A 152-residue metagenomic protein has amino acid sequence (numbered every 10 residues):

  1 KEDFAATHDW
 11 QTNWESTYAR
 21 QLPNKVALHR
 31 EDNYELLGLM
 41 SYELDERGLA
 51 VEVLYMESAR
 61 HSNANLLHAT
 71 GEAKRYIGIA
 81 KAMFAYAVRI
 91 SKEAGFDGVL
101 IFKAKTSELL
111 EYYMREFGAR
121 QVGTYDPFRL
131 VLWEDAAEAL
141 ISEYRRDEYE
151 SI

Functional and structural regions predicted by a protein language model:
K1-K74, A82, R89-I101, K105-E108 (+1 more regions): Non-catalytic substrate-recognition and accessory regions of acyl/acetyltransferase enzymes
